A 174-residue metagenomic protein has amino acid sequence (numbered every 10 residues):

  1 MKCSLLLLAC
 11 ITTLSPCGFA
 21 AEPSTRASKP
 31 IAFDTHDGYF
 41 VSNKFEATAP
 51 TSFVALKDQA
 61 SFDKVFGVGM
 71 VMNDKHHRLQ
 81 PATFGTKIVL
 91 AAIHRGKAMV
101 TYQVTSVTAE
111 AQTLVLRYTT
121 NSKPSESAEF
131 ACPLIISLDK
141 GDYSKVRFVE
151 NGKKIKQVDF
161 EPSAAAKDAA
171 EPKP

Functional and structural regions predicted by a protein language model:
M1-S4: Positively charged n-region of N-terminal signal peptides that target proteins for export
L7-S15: Bacterial N-terminal signal peptides
F19-P174: Exposed, flexible binding/inhibitory loops of compact, secreted disulfide-stabilized domains
